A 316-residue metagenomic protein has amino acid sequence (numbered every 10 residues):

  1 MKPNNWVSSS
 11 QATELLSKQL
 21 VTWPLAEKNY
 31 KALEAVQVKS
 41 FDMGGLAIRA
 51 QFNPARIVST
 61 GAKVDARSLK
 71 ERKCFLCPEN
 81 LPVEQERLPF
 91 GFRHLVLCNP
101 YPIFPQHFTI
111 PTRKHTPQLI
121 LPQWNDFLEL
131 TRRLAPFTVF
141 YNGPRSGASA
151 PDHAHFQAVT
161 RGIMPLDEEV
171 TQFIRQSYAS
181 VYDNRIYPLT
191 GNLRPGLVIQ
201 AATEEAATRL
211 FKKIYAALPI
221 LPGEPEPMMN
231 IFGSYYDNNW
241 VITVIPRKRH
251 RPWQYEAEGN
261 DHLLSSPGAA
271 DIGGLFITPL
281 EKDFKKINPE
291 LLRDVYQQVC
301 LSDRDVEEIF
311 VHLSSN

Functional and structural regions predicted by a protein language model:
M1-P122, D126, S149, R161-T208 (+1 more regions): Active-site microenvironments that recognize anionic phosphate/pyrophosphate groups
L119-L121, T131-L134: Helix-hairpin-helix/helix-loop-helix acidic hairpins
D126-F127, F140: Short, hydrophobic/aromatic alpha-helical segments in well-folded domains
R132-T138, L221-E226: Short secondary-structure junctions
R133-E168: Active-site beta-strand/loop microenvironment that shapes enzyme catalytic pockets
